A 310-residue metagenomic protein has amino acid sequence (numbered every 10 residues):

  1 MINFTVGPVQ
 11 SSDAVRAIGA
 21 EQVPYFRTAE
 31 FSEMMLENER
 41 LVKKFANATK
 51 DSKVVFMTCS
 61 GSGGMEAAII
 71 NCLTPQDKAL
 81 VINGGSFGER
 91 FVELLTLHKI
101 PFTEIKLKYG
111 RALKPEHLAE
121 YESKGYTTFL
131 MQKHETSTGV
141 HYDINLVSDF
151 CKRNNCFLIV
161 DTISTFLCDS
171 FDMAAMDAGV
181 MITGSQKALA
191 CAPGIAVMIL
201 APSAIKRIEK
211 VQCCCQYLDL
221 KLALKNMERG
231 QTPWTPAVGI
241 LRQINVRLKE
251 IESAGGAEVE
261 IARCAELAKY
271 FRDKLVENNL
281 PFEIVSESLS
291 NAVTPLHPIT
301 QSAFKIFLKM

Functional and structural regions predicted by a protein language model:
M1-A29: N-terminal "arm"/small-domain region of PLP-dependent enzymes with the aminotransferase-like
Q10-S11, Q186-Y270: Active-site C-terminal subdomain of aminotransferase-like
I18-A67, R90-L94: Conserved N-terminal alpha-helix of the aminotransferase class I/II PLP-enzyme fold
L73-G88: Conserved PLP-anchoring active-site segment centered on the Schiff-base-forming lysine
L113-L167, V180: Active-site phosphate-binding strand-loop segment of PLP-dependent enzymes
A174-Q186: Conserved active-site segment immediately N-terminal to the catalytic lysine that forms the internal aldimine
P281-M310: Conserved PLP-binding catalytic core of the aspartate aminotransferase-like
